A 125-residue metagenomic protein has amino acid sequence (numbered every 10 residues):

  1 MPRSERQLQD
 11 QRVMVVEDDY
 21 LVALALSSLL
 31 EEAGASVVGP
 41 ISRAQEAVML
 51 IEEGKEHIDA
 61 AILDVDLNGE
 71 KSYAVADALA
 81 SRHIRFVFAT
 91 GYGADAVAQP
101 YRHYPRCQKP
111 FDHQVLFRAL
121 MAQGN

Functional and structural regions predicted by a protein language model:
M1-R12, D112-N125: Non-catalytic signal-transmission and effector/linker regions of two-component phosphorelay proteins
E17: Conserved acidic carboxylate
Y20-G39: Two-component/phosphorelay signaling modules centered on CheY-like receiver
P40-A60: Acidic, metal-coordinating helix/loop segments flanking the phosphotransfer/catalytic sites of two-component signaling
L63-A80: Conserved phosphotransfer microenvironments
A94-H103: Short loop/helix-cap segments at secondary-structure boundaries that form the rim of catalytic
K109: A Lys-centered signature of the CheY-like receiver
